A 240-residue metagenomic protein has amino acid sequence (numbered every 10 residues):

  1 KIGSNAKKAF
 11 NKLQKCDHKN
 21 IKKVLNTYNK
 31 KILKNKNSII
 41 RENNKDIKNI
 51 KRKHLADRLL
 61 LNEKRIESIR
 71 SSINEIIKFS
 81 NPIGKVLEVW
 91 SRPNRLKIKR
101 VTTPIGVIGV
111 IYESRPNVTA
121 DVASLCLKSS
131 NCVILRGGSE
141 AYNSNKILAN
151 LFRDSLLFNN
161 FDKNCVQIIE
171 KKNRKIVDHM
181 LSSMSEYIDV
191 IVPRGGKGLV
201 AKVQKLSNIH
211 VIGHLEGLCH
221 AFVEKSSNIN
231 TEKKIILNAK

Functional and structural regions predicted by a protein language model:
K1-I98, L125: N-terminal Rossmann-like NAD(P)+-binding subdomain of aldehyde/semialdehyde dehydrogenases
A9-C16, K31-N35, D46, I76-S80 (+4 more regions): Change "in soluble alpha/beta enzymes" to "in soluble alpha/beta proteins
N62, E75, P93-R100, Q167-S185: A structured beta-alpha segment of the ubiquitous adenosine-cofactor-binding alpha/beta core
K85, L135, Q167-E170, V192-G195 (+1 more regions): General beta-strand structural signal in soluble alpha/beta enzymes
W90-K99, Y112-S124, H179: Short, charged beta->alpha transition segments
T103-G106, E113-K171: A glycine-rich phosphate/pyrophosphate-binding beta-strand-loop-alpha-helix module
S114-C132, L151, S155-F158, G198-K240: ALDH superfamily catalytic-core signature
